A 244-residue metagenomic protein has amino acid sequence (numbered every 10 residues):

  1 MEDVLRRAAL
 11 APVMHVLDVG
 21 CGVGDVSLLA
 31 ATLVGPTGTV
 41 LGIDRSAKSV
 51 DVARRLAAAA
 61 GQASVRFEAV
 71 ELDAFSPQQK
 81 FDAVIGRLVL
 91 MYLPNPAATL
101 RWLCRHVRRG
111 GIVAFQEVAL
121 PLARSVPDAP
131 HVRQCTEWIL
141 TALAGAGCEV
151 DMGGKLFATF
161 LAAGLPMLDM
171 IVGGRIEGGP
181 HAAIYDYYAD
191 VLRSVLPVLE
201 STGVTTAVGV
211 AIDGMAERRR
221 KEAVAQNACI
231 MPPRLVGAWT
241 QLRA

Functional and structural regions predicted by a protein language model:
M1-H15, L29: Conserved alpha-helix/loop element of class I SAM-dependent methyltransferases that forms part of the SAM/SAH-binding
H15-V19, V23-F75: Class I SAM-dependent methyltransferase SAM/SAH-binding core
A74-V84: A short acidic, Gly/Pro-enriched loop at the edge of an enzyme's catalytic core that lines a small-molecule cofactor
D82-P96: A short SAM/SAH-binding and catalytic strip from SAM-dependent methyltransferases
A97-I112: A short glycine-rich, Lys/Arg-flanked "PGG" loop and its adjoining helix->strand segment in the class I
A114-A182, S201: Conserved catalytic/acceptor-binding region of the Class I
A163-P166, P233-A244: Core SAM-dependent methyltransferase catalytic element
L168-M231: C-terminal helical/coil "lid" or tail adjacent to the Rossmann-like core of SAM-dependent
